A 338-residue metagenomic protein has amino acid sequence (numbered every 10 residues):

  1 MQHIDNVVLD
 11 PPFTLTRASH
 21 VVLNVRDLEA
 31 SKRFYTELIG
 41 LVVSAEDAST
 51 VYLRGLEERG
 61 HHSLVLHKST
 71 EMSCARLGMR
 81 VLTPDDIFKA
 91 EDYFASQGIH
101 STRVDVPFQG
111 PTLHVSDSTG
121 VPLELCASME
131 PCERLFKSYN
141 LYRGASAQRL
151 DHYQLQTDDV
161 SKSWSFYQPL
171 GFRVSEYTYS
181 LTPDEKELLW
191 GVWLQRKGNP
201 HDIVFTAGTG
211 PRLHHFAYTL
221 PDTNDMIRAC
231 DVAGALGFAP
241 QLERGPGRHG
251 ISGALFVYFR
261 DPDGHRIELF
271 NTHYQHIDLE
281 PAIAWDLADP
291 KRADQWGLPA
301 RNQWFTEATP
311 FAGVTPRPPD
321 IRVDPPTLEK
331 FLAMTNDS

Functional and structural regions predicted by a protein language model:
M1-P11, E91-R149, L189-L194, L236-S338: Vicinal oxygen chelate
Q2-R33, E37-D92, S96-T102, A312-S338: The feature marks the first
P11-P12, H67, R143-G144, T206-A207: Short, flexible, glycine/charge-rich loop motifs used to bind or transfer phosphoryl groups or to couple energy/partner
F13-T16, V22-G60, V104-P107, H114 (+1 more regions): Core segments of cupin and vicinal oxygen chelate
R17-R26, S69-Y93, P111-D117, Q148-D158 (+2 more regions): Vicinal oxygen chelate
S19-L23, R33-Y35, V43-T50, R80-D85 (+7 more regions): A generic short-segment signal for beta-strand/edge and adjacent turn/coil regions
L41-S73, V121-E130, E176-H214, L220-T223 (+1 more regions): Conserved short beta-strand elements that form part of the metal-binding/catalytic scaffold of enzyme active sites
V65-M79, K137-Y142, Y218-T219, A282-K291: A signal for specific C-terminal beta-sheet/loop modules enriched in small/flexible residues with GP/PG/PP motifs
